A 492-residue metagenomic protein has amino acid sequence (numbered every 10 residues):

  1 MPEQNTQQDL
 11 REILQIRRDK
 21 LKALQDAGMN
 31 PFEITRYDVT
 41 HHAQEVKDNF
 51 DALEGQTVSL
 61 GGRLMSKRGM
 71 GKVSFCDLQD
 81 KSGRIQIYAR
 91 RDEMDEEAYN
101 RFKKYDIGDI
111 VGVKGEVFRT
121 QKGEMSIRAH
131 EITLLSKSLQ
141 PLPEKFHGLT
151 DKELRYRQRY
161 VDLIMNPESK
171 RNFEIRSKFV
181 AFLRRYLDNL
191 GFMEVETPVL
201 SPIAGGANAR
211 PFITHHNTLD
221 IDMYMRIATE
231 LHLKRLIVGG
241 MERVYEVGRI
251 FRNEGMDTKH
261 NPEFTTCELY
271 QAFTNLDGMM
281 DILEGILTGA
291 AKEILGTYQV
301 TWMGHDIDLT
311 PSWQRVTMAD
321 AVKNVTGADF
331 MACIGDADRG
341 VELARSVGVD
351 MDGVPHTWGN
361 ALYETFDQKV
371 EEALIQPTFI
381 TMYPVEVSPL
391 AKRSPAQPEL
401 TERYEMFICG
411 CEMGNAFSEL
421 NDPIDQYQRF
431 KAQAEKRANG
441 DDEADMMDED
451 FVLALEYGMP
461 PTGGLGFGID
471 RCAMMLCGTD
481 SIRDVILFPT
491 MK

Functional and structural regions predicted by a protein language model:
P2-T6, L10, L21-A27, P31-G278 (+2 more regions): Class II aminoacyl-tRNA synthetase-like tRNA-binding/catalytic domains
D9, I13, R171-I175, Y224-M225 (+7 more regions): Catalytic cores of large soluble enzymes that bind and process phosphate-bearing ligands
P31, E194, R243, F330 (+2 more regions): Residue-level detector of short coil/turn "hinge" positions at structural boundaries
I34, V195-P198, E246, C333 (+3 more regions): Residue-level detector of family-conserved "landmark" positions at structurally sensitive sites
I107, M225-E230, I237-F251, N261-T266 (+4 more regions): TRNA-recognition modules of translation machinery and tRNA-sensing kinases, especially anticodon-binding
I132, L187, G191, A321 (+2 more regions): Conserved hydrophobic/aromatic pocket- or pore-lining residues that grip, position, or stack substrates in active sites
G205-P211, K292-I408, A432-M459: Metal-assisted phosphate- and nucleotidyl-transfer catalytic regions
